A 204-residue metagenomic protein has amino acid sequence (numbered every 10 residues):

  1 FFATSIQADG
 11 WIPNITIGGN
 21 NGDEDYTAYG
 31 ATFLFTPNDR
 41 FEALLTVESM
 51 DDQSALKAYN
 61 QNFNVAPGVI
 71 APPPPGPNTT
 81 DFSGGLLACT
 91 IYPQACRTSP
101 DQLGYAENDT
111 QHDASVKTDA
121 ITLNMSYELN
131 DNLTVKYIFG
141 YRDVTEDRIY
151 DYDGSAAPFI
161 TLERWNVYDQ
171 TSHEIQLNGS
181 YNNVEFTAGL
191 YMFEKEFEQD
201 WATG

Functional and structural regions predicted by a protein language model:
F1-I12, T16-P75, K117-L123, D169 (+2 more regions): Transmembrane beta-barrel wall of Gram-negative outer-membrane proteins
F35-R40, T80, N130, Y137: Short, structured coil/loop segments at alpha-helix boundaries
E42-Q102, E107-V116, P158-N166, K195-G204: Flexible loop and strand-edge segments within Gram-negative outer membrane beta-barrel domains
T110-Q111, T122-N124: Generic recognition of flexible, low-complexity loop/linker segments
S115-K117, E128-G204: Replace "related TpsB outer-membrane translocases also match" with "some related outer-membrane beta-barrels such as
